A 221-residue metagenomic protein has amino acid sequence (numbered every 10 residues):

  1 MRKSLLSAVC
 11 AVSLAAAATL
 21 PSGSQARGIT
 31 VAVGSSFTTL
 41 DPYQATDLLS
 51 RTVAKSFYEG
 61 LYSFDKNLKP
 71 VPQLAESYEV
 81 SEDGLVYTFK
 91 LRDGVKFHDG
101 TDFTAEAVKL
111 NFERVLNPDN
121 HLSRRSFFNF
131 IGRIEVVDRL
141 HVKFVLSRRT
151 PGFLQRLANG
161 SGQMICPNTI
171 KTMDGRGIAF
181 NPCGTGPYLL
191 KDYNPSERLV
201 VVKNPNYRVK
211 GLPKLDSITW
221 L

Functional and structural regions predicted by a protein language model:
A8-A17: Bacterial N-terminal signal peptides
R27-T38, E76, V86-F89, V108-N111 (+4 more regions): Short, well-ordered beta-strand elements
V33-E82, L110-E113, C183-T185: N-terminal lobe/hinge region of extracytoplasmic solute-binding protein
T38-Y43, K69-V71, H98, G152-Q155 (+2 more regions): Short, solvent-exposed loop/turn elements at domain surfaces
E76-H121, V137, K143: Aromatic- and charge-enriched surface segment that lines or borders ligand/interaction sites
K90, S126-N168, D192-N194: Surface-exposed binding/hinge segments that line and control ligand-binding clefts or catalytic entry sites
A158-P213: Gly/Pro-rich hinge or "lid" segments in bacterial periplasmic/extracellular proteins
